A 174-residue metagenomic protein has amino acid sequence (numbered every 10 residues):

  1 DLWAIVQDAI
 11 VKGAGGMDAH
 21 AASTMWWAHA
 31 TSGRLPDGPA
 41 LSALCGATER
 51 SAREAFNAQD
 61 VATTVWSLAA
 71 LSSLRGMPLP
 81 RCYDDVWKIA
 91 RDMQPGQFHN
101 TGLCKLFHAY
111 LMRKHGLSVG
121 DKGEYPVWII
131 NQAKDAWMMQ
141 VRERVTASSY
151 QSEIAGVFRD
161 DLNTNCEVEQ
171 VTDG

Functional and structural regions predicted by a protein language model:
D1-G174: Eukaryotic RNA-binding helical-repeat scaffolds
